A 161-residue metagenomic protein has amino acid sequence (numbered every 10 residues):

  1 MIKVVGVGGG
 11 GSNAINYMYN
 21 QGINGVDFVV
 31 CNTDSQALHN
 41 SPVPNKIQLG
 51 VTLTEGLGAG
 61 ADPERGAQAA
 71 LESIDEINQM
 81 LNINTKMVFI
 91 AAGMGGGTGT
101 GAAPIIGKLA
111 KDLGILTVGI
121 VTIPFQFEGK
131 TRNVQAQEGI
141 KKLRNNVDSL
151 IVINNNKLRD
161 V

Functional and structural regions predicted by a protein language model:
M1-V161: Tubulin/FtsZ superfamily GTPase core signature
